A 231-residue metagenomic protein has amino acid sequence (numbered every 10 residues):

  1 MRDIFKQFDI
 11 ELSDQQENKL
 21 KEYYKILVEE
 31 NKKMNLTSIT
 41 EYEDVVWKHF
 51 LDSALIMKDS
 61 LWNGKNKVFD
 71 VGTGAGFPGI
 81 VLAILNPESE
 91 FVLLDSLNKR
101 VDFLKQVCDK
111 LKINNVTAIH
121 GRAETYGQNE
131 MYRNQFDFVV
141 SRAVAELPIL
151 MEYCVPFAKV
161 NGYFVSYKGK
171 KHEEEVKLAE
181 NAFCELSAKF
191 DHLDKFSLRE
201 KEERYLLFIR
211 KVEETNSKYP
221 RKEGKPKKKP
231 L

Functional and structural regions predicted by a protein language model:
M1-K65, F69, D102-V116: Class I SAM-dependent transferase core
L27, L82, K168, I209: Residue-level signal for inorganic ion chemistry
T40, H120-R122, D194: Short loop/edge segments at beta-strand edges and connector loops that shape dinucleotide/nucleotide cofactor-binding
A54-A145, M151: Conserved SAM/SAH cofactor-binding pocket of Class I
N86, A158-V160: Helix-to-beta-strand junctions that scaffold the AdoMet/dcAdoMet cofactor pocket in Class I SAM-dependent enzymes
R100-D102, H172, V176: Short alpha-helix immediately C-terminal to the canonical SAM-binding loop
N161-K171: Conserved beta-strand signature within the Rossmann-like core of class I S-adenosyl-L-methionine
K177-L231: SAM/dcSAM-binding transferase cores
